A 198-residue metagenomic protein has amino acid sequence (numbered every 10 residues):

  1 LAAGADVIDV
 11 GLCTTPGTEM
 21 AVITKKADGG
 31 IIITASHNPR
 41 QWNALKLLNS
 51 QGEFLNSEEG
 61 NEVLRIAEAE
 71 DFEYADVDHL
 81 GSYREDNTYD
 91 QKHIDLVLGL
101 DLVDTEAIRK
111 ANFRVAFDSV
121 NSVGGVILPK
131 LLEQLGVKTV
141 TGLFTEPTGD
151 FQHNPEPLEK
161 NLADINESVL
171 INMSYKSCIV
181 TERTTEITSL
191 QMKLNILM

Functional and structural regions predicted by a protein language model:
L1-W42, K130-S189, K193: N-terminal small/polar loop signature for handling phosphorylated ligands or for N-terminal nucleophile
N43-N172: Gly/Ser/Thr-enriched, mixed-charge loops and adjacent short helices that form phosphate/oxyanion-binding elements
L55, N195-M198: Cysteine protease catalytic core and zymogen-processing segment of caspase-like enzymes
